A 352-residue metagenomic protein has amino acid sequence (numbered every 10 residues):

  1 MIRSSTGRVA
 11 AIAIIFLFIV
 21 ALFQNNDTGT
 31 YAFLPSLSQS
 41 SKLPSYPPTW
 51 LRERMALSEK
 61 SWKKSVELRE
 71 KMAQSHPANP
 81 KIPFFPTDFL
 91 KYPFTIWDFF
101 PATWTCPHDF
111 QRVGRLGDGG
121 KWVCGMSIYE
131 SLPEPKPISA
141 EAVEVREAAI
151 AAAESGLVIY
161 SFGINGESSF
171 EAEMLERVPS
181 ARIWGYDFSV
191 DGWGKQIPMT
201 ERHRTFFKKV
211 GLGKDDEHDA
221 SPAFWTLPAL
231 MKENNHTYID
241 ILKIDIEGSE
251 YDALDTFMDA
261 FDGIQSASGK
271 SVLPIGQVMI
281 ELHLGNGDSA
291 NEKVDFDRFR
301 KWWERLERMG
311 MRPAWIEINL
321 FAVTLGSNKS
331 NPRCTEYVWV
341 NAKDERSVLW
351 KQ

Functional and structural regions predicted by a protein language model:
M1-P48: N-terminal signal-anchor transmembrane helix specifying type II single-pass membrane topology of secretory-pathway
G29-I128, L132-S139: N-terminal accessory regions of S-adenosyl-L-methionine
W104-S221: SAM cofactor-binding core of SAM-dependent methyltransferases, primarily the Rossmann-like beta-alpha-beta module
L132-A151, L230-N235, A260-S271: Alpha-helix termini
G163-I164, K243-D245: Conserved S-adenosyl-L-methionine
P179-A181, K232-L242, G248-Q352: Conserved acidic-Pro-Pro-aromatic motif
V210-D215, W225-L227, I246-G248: Conserved SAM/SAH-binding loop
A220-A229, H236: Active-site or ligand-binding cleft "flap/edge" segments
